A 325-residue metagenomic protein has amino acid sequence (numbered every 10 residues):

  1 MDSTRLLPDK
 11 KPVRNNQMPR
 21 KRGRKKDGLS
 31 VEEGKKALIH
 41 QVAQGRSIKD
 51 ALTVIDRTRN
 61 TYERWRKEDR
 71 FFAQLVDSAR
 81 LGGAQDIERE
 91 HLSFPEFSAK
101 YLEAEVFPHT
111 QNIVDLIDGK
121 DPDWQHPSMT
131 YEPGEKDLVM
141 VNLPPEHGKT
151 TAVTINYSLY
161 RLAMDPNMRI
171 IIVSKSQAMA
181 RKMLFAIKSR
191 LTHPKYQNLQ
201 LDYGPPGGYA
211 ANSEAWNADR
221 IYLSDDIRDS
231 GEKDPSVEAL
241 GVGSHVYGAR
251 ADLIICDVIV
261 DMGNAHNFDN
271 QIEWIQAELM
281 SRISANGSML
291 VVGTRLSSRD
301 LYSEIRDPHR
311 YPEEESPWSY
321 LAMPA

Functional and structural regions predicted by a protein language model:
M1-K26, E32-A325: Short, flexible loop motifs at catalytic/binding sites
